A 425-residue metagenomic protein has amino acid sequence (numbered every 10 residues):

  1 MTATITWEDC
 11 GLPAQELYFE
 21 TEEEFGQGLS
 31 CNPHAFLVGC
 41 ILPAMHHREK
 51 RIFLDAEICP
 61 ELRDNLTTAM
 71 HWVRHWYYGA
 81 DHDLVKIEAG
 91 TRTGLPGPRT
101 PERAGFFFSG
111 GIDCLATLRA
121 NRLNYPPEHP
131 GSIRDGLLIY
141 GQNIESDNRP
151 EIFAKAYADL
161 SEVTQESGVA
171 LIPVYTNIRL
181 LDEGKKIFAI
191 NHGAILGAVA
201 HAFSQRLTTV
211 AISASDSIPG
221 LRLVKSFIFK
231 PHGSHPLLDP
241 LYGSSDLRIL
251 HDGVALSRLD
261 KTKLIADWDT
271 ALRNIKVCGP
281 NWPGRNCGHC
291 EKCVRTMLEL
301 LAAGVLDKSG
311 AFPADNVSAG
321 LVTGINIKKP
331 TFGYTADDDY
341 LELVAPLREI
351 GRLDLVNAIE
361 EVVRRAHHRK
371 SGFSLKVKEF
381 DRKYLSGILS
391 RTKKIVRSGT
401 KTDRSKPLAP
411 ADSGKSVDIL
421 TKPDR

Functional and structural regions predicted by a protein language model:
M1-F25: Beta-strand-enriched, solvent-exposed domains that form extended recognition/catalytic surfaces
M1-T4, G39, H47-R51, A56-F107 (+3 more regions): Nucleotide-activated chemistry modules centered on ATP-dependent adenylation/adenylyltransferase
F19-E20, Y78, L385, S413: Compositionally biased, intrinsically disordered low-complexity regions enriched in proline and serine
E23-G28, W282-R285: A short glycine/serine-rich beta->alpha loop
F25, L29-I41: Extended acidic/polar, glycine-enriched regions that form or flank non-catalytic beta-rich accessory modules
A44: Extended cationic-aromatic binding surfaces that line active-site or macromolecule-binding grooves and engage
H368-G414, D418-R425: Boundary detector for helix-to-coil junctions that initiate low-complexity/charged tails
